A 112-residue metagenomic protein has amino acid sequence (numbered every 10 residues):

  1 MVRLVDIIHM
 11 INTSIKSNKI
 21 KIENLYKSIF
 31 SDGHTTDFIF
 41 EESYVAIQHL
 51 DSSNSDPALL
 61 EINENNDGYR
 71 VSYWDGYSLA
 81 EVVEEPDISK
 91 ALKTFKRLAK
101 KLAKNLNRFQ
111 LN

Functional and structural regions predicted by a protein language model:
M1-S53, Y77, R108-N112: Negatively charged, low-complexity tracts enriched in Asp/Glu with abundant Ser/Thr
I7, L25, A91-T94, L98: Charge-rich, solvent-exposed alpha-helical interaction surfaces
S53-A80: Short aromatic-glycine-(Arg/Gly/Cys) micro-motifs in beta-strand/loop hairpins
G76-K90: A short, exposed loop/beta-hairpin motif centered on an aromatic-Gly-Thr core
R97-R108: Short arginine-rich
